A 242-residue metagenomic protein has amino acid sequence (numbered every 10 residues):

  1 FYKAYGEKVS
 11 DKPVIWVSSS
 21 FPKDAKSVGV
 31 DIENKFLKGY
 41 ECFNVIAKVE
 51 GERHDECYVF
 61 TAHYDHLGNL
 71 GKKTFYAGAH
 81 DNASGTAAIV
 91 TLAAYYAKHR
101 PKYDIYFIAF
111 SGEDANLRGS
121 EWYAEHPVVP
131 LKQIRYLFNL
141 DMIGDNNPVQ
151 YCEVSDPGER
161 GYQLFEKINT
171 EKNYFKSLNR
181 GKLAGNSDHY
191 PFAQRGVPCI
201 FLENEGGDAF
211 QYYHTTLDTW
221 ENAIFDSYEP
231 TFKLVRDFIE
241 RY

Functional and structural regions predicted by a protein language model:
F1-E7, L37-N44, K48, G68-K73 (+4 more regions): Active-site-adjacent substrate-recognition loops and nearby beta-strands within hydrolase catalytic domains
Y2-G78, A94, K98, K102: Soluble metallo-hydrolase cores and metallopeptidase-like ectodomains found primarily in the secretory/periplasmic
S10, A94-P101, E125-V129, T170 (+1 more regions): Sec-exported extracytoplasmic/periplasmic mature domains
S10-K12, E33-K35, K72-N82, A109-F110 (+3 more regions): Second-shell loop/turn segments in exported
W16, I46, C57-T61, Y106-A109 (+5 more regions): Structural recognition of the beta-strand scaffold that forms the well-ordered cores of secreted hydrolase catalytic
A79-L92: Active-site alpha-helical elements of protease catalytic centers
A94, A209-Y242: His/Asp/Glu-rich mid-to-C-terminal helical/loop segments that flank catalytic regions of hydrolases
F110-Y212: Metal-dependent peptidase/peptidase-like ectodomains
